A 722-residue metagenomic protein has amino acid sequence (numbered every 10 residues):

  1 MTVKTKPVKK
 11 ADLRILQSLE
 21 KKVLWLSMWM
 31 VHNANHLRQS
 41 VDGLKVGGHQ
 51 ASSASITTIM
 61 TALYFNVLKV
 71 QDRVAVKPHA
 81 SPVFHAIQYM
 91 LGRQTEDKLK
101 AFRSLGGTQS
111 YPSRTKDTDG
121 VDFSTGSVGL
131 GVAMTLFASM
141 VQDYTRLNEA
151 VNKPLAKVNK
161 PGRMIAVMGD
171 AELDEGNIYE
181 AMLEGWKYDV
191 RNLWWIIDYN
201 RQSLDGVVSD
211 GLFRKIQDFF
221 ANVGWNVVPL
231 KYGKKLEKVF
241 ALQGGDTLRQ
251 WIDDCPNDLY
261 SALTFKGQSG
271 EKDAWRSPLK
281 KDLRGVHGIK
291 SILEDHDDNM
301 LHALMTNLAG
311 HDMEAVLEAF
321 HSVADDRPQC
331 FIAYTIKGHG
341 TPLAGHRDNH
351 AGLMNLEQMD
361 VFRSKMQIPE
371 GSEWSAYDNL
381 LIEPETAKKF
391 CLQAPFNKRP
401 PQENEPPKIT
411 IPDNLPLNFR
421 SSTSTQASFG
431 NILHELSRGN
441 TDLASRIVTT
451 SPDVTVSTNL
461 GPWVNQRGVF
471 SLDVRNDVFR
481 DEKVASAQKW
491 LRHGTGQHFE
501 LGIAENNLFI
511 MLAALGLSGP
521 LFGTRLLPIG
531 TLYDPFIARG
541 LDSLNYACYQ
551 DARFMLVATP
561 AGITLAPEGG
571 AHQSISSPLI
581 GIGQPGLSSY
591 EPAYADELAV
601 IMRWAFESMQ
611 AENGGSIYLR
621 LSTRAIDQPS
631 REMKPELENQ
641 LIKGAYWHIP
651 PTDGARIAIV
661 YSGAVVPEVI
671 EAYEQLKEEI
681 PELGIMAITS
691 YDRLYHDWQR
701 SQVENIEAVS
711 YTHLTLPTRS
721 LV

Functional and structural regions predicted by a protein language model:
A11, I15-V23, S27, V31-Q39 (+8 more regions): Cofactor-binding active-site loop characterized by glycine-rich and histidine/acidic residues
P78-V83, M168-E175, D198-S203, G233-K235 (+9 more regions): Acidic, glycine-rich active-site loops and adjacent beta-strand->loop/helix elements that engage anionic groups
T95-S104, D189-W195, N222, A547-A561: A glycine-rich helix N-cap at a beta->alpha junction
R114-G120, G162-M164, I196-D198, S291-A303 (+6 more regions): Gly-rich Lys/Arg/Thr-decorated short loops/hinges at beta-loop-alpha junctions or inter-strand turns that position
V141, E149-L155, N431-L436, E482-R492 (+4 more regions): Glycine-/acidic-rich phosphate or pyrophosphate-binding loops and their flanking alpha/beta elements
Y199-L417: Long, well-ordered, tryptophan-enriched scaffold segments
F390-A538, L544-A552, E636-I642, Y646 (+3 more regions): Non-catalytic terminal/interface segments that mediate subunit docking, oligomerization, and allosteric communication
T712-T718: Conserved small/polar residues in nucleotide/adenosyl-binding loops
